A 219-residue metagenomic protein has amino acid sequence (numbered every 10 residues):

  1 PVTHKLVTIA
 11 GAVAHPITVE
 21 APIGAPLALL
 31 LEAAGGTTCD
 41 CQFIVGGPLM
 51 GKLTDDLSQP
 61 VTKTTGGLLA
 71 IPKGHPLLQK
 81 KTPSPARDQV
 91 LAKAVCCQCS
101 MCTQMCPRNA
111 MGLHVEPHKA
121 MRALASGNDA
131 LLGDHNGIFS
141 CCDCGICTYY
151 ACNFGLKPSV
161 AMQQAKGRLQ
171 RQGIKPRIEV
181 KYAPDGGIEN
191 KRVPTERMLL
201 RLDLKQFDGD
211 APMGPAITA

Functional and structural regions predicted by a protein language model:
P1-L200: Redox cofactor-anchoring modules in respiratory/redox and cofactor-processing assemblies
G209-T218: Short, intrinsically disordered, charge-balanced linker/junction segments flanking boundaries in proteins
